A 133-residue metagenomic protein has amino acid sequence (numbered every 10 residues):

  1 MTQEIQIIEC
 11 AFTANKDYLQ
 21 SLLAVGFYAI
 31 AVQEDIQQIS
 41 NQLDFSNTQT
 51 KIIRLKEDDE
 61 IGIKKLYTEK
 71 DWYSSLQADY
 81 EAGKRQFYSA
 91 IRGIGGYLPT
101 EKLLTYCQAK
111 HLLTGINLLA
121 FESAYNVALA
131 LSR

Functional and structural regions predicted by a protein language model:
M1-R133: Catalytic cores and adjacent flexible loops of soluble metabolic enzymes that perform enolate/carbanion chemistry on
